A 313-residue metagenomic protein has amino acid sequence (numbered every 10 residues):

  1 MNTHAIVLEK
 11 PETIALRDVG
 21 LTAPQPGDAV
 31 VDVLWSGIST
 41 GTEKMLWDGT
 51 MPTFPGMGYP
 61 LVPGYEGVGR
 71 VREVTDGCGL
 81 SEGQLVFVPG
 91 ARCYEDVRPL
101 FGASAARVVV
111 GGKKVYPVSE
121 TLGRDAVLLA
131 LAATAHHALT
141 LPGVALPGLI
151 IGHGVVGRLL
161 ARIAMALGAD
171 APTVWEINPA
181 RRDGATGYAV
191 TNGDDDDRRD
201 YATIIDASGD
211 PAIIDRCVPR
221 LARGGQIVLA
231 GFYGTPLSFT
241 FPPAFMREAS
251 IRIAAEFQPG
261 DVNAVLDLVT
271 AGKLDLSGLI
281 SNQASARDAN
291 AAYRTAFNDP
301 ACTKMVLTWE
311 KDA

Functional and structural regions predicted by a protein language model:
M1, D215, P259-A313: C-terminal hydrophobic helical "lid"/dimerization subdomain of Rossmann-like NAD(P)H-dependent oxidoreductases
T22-I38, T50-R92, T121: Glycine-rich beta-strand-centered segment in the early N-terminal region that forms part of a ligand/cofactor-binding
G37, T75, A91, S208-G209 (+2 more regions): Short glycine-/small-residue-rich Rossmann-like dinucleotide-binding loops
V86-I151, A161-R162: NAD(P)H dinucleotide-binding glycine-rich loop of Rossmann-like/cofactor-binding domains, especially the beta1-alpha1
A105, D200-A202, A289: Local beta-strand N-terminus motif with an aromatic residue
I150-H153, M165-R216: Adenosine-nucleotide cofactor-binding segment
G157-R158: N-terminal Rossmann-fold NAD(P) dinucleotide-binding loop
P211-A271, W309-A313: Glycine-rich phosphate-binding loop and adjacent beta-alpha segment of Rossmann(oid) nucleotide-cofactor-binding
